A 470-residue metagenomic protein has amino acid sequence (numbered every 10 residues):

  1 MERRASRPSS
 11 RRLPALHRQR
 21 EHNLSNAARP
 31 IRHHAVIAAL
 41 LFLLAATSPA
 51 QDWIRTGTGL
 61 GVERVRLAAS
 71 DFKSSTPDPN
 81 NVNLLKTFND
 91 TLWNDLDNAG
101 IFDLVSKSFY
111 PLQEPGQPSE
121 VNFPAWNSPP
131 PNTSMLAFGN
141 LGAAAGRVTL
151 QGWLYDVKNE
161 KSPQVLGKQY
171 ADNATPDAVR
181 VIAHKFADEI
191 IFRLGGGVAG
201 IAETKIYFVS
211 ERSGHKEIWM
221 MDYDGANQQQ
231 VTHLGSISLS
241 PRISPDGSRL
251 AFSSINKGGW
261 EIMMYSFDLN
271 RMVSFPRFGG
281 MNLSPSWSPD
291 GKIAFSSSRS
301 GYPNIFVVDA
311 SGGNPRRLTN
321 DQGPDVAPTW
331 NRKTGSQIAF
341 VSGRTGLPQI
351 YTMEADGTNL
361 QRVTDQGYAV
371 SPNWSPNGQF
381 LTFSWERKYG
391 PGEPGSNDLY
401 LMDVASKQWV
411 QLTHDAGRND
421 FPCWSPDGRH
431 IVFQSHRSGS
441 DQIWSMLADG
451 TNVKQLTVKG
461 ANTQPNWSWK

Functional and structural regions predicted by a protein language model:
H34-A45: Bacterial N-terminal signal peptides
D52-W53, Q117-E189: Amphipathic beta-strand/beta-sheet edge segments enriched in Tyr/Trp
T58-P124, N140-L141: Short beta-strand->alpha-helix linker/helix-N-cap micro-motif that forms a surface specificity/interaction loop
I201-A202, P245-D246, S288-D290, R332-T334 (+3 more regions): Residue-level detector of Asp-centered blade-edge/turn motifs that repeat once per structural unit in beta-propeller
I206, L250, I293-A294, I338 (+2 more regions): Hydrophobic beta-strand positions that form the internal "hydrophobic ladder" of WD40/Gbeta-like beta-propeller blades
S210-E217, H233-S236, S253-I262, P276-M281 (+13 more regions): A flexible loop/linker signature enriched in serine peptidases of the S9 family
D222-A226, S266-N270, D309-G313, E354-T358 (+2 more regions): Short loop/turn segments that connect beta-strands within beta-propeller blades
